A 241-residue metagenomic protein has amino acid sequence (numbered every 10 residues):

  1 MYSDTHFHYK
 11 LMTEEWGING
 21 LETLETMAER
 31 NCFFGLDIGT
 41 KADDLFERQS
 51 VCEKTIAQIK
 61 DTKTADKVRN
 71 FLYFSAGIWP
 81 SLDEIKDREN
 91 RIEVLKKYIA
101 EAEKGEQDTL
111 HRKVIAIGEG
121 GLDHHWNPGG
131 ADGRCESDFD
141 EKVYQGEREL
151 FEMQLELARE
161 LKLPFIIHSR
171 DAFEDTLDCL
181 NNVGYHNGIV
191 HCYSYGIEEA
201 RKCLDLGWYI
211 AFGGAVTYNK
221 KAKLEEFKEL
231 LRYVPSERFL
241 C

Functional and structural regions predicted by a protein language model:
M1-C241: Mid-domain alpha/beta scaffold segments of enzyme catalytic cores
